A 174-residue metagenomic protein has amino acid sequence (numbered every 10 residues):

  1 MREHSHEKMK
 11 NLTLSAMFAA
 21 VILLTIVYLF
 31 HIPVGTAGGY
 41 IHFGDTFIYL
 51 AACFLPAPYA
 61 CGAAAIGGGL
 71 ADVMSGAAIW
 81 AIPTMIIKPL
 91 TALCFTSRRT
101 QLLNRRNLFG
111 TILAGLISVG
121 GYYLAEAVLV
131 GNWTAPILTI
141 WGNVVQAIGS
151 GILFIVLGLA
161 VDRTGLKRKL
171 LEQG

Functional and structural regions predicted by a protein language model:
M1-G174: Loop-helix junctions at membrane interfaces
